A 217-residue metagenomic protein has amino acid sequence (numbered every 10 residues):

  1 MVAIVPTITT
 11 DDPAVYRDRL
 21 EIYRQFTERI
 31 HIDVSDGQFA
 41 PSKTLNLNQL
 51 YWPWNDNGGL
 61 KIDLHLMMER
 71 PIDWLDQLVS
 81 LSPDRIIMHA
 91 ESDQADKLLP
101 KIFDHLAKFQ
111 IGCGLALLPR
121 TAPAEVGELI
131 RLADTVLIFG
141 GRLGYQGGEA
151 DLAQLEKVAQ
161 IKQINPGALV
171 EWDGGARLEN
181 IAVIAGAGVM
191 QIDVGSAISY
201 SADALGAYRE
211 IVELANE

Functional and structural regions predicted by a protein language model:
V2-I8, I30-I32, L60-L66, I86-M88 (+4 more regions): Hydrophobic faces of well-ordered beta-strands that scaffold small-molecule active sites in alpha/beta enzyme cores
T7-D11, S35-G37, M67-E69, E91-D93 (+4 more regions): Active-site beta-loop-alpha junctions enriched in small/polar residues
V15-Y23, R70-S80, R120-A133, G175-I192: Catalytic cores of alpha/beta
Y23, I32-D33, L78, V136 (+5 more regions): Conserved, mostly hydrophobic/aromatic
H31-H105: N-terminal active-site wall of soluble small-molecule enzyme domains
D36-N48, P119, E125-A159, Q163-N165 (+1 more regions): Glycine/Thr-rich beta-alpha phosphate-binding loop at enzyme active sites
K43-L64, H105-L118, A153-G174, E210-E217: Alpha-helix-loop-beta-strand connector modules within alpha/beta enzyme cores
I86-Q94, L137-G147, A187-Y208: Glycine-rich phosphate-binding active-site loops on the catalytic face of alpha/beta enzymes
